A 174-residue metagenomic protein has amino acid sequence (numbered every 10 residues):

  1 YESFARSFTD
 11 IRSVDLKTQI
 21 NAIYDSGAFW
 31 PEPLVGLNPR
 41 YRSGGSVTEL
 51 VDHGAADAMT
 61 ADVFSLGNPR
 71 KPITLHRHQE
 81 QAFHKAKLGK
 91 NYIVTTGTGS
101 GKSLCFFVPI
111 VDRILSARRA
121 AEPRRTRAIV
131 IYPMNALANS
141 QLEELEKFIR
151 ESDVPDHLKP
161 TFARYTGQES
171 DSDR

Functional and structural regions predicted by a protein language model:
Y1-Q81, E151, P160-A163: Helicase-associated low-complexity/disordered flanking segments
Q79, F107, S140-Q141: Glutamine-centric residue-chemistry signal
H84-Y92, L104-P123, E144-F148: Walker A/P-loop NTP-binding motif
Y92-T95, I129-V130: Short hydrophobic/aromatic beta-strand immediately N-terminal to the Walker A/P-loop
T95-G97, Y165: Structural motif
G99-G101: Walker A (P-loop) phosphate-binding loop of P-loop NTPases
D112-E143, V154-L158: Conserved SF1/SF2 helicase motif Ia
L137-D173: Conserved helix-turn-beta segment of the N-terminal RecA-like "Helicase ATP-binding" lobe in SF1/SF2 helicases
